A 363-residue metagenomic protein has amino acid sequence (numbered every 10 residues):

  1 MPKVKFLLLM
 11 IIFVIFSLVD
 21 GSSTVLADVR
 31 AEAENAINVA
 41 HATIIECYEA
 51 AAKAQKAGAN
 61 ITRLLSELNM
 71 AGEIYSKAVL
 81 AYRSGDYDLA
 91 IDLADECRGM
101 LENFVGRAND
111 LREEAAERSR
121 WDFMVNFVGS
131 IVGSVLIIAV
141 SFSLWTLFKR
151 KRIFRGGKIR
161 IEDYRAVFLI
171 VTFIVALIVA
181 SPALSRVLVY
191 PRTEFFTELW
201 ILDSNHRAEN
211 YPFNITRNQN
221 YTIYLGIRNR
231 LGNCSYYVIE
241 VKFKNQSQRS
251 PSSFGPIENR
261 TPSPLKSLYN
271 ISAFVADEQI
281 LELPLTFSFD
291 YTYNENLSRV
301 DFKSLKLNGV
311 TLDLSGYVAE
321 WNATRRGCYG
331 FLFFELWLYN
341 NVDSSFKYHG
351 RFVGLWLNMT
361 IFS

Functional and structural regions predicted by a protein language model:
M1-V29, A71, W121-P191: Secretory targeting signatures
V25-Y75, A116: Amphipathic, heptad-repeat alpha-helical segments
K53-V105: Extracytoplasmic/lumenal ectodomains and periplasmic regions of secretory and membrane proteins
R98-V128, E198: Short, aromatic-rich amphipathic segments at membrane interfaces that lie adjacent to a transmembrane helix or signal
F195-N210, F243-L268: Short aromatic-acidic-glycine turn motif
E240-K242, V300-S344: Internal, hydrophobic beta-strand segments that form the core of beta-sheet-rich folds
P256-K303: Intrinsically disordered, low-complexity Pro/Gly/Ser/Thr-rich segments with frequent PxxP/GP/PP motifs and embedded
V342-S363: Short beta-strand elements
